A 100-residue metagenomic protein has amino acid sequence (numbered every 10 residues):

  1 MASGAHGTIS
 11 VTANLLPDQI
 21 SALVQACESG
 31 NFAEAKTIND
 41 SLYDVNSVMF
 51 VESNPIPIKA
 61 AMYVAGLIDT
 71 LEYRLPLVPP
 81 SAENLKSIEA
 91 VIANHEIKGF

Functional and structural regions predicted by a protein language model:
M1-F50: Catalytic alpha/beta core domains of metabolic enzymes, predominantly
P17-I20, P55-I58, L85: A general structural signal for well-ordered alpha-helical segments in protein cores
C27-S29, Y63, L85-A90: Short alpha-helix boundary/capping motifs
A35, I58, I88: Conserved, mostly hydrophobic/aromatic
Y43-L75: Conserved short secondary-structure transition element at the edge of the structured enzyme core that lines
I68-F100: Flexible C-terminal active-site loop/helix
